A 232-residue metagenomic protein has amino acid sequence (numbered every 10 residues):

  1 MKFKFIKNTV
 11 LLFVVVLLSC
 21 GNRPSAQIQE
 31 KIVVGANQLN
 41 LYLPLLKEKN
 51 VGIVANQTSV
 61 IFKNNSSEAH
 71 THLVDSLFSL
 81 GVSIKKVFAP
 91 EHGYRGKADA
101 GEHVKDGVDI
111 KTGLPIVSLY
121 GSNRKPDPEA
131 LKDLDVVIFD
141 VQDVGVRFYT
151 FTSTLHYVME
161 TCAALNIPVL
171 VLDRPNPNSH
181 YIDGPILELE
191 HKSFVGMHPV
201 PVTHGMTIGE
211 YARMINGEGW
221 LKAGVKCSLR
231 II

Functional and structural regions predicted by a protein language model:
M1-Q29: Bacterial Sec-dependent N-terminal signal peptides
E30-V82: N-terminal phosphate-binding or glycine-rich loops at protein starts, especially the Walker A/P-loop of NTPases
V82, A164-P168: A short helix->loop->beta-strand "cap" motif at the edges of active sites that frequently abuts
S83-H92, L172: Short internal beta-strands
R95-A100, L170-K192: Glycine-rich, charge-decorated loop segments at or immediately adjacent to ligand/cofactor-binding or catalytic sites
V104-L134, V146: Glycine-rich oxoanion-binding loops at beta->alpha junctions
D143-L155: Glycine/threonine-rich flexible loop motifs
K192-I232: Conserved anion/nucleotide-ligand pocket segment
